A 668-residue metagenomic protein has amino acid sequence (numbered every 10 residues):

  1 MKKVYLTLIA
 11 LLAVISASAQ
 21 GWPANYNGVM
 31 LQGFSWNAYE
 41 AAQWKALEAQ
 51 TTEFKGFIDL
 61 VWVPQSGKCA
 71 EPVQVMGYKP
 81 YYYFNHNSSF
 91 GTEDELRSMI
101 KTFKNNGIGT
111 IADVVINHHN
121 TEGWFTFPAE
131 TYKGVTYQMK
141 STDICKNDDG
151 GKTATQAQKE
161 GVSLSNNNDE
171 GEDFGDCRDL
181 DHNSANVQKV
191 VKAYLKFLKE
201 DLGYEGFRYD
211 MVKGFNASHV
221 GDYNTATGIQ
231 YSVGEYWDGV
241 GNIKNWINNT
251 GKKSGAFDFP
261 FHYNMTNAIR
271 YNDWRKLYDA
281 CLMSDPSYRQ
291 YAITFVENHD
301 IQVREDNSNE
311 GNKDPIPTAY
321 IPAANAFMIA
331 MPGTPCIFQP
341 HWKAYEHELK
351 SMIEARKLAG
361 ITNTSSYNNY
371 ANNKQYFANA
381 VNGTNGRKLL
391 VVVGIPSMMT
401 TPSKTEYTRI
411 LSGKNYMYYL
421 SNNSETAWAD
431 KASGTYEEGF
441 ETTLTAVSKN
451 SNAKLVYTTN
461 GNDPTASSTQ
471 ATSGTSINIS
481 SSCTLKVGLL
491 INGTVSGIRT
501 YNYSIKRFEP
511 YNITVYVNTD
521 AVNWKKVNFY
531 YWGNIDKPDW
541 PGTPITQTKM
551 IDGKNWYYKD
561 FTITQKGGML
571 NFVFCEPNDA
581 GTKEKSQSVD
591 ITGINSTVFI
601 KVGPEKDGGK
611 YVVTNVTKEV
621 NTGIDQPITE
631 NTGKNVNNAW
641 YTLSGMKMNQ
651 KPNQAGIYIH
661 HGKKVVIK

Functional and structural regions predicted by a protein language model:
I15, T622-K668: C-terminal outer-membrane/trafficking sorting elements
G21-W36, A46-K55, Q65-G67, P72-K79 (+7 more regions): Active-site-proximal helices and loops of the catalytic beta/alpha 8
P72-P80, H118-S163, T225: Aromatic- and acidic-residue-enriched segments that line the glycan-binding/catalytic groove of carbohydrate-active
P332, G394-S397, A446-K454, A521-V527 (+2 more regions): Short proline/glycine-enriched turn/loop motifs at strand-loop junctions of beta-rich domains
N423-E509: Short, compositionally stereotyped local motifs that mark structural "simplifiers"
D463-G474, A521-Q565, P577-V589: Aromatic-rich carbohydrate-binding modules that target alpha-glucans
S476-T484, I563-G568, K651-Q654: Surface-exposed, short loops/turns at beta-strand junctions within beta-sandwich domains
L489-I491, E576, H660: Conserved structural position at the C-terminal beta-strand of extracellular beta-sandwich adhesion modules
